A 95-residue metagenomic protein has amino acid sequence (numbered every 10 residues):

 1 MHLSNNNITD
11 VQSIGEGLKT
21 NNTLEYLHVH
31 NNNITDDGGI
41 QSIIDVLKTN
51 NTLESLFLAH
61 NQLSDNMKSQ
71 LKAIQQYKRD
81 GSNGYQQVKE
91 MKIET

Functional and structural regions predicted by a protein language model:
M1-T95: Leucine-rich tandem repeat or coiled-coil scaffolds
